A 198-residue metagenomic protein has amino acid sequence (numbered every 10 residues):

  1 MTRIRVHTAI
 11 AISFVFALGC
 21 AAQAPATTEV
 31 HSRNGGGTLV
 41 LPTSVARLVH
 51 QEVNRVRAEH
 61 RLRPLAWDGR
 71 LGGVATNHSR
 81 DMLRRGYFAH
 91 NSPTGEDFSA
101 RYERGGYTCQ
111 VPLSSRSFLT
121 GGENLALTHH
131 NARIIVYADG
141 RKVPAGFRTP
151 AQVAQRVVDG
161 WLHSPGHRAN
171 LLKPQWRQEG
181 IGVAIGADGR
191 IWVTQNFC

Functional and structural regions predicted by a protein language model:
M1-I10: Bacterial N-terminal signal peptides that target proteins for export
A9-G19: Bacterial N-terminal signal peptides
A21-H31: Bacterial Sec signal peptide processing site at the extreme N-terminus
E29, V40-C109, R168, P174-G180 (+1 more regions): Short, well-ordered surface patches within globular domains
F98-A187: A well-ordered secondary-structure block
D188-C198: Short, low-complexity, Pro/Ser/Thr/Gly-rich segments in the mature regions of secreted, periplasmic
